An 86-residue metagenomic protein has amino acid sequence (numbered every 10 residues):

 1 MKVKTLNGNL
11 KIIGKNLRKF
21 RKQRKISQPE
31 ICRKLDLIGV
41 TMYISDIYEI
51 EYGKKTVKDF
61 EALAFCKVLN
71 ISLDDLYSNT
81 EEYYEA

Functional and structural regions predicted by a protein language model:
M1-R24: A short, Lys/Arg-rich alpha-helix, primarily the initiator
K2-N7, E30, K67, D74-A86: Short, charged recognition helix plus adjacent turn of helix-turn-helix-like nucleic-acid-binding domains
L17, Q28, I44, D59-A62: Helix-turn-helix DNA-binding elements, focusing on the entry/boundary residues of the two helices that contact DNA
K22, D36-L37, Y52, E81: Residue-level detection of the helix-turn-helix DNA-binding "recognition helix"
K25-E49: Short alpha-helical DNA-recognition segment
Y52-A64, Y83: Short, basic-rich loop-to-helix N-cap that marks the start of a DNA-contacting helix
